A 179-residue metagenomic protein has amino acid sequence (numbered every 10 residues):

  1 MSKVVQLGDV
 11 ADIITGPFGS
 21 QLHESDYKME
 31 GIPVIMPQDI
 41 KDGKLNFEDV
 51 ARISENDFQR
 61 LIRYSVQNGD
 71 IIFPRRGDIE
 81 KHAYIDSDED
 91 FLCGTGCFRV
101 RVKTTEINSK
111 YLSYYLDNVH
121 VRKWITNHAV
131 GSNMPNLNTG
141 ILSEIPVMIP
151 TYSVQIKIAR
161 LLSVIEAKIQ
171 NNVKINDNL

Functional and structural regions predicted by a protein language model:
M1-F18, E144-N178: Non-catalytic DNA-recognition/assembly elements of restriction-modification systems
Q6-E24, Q38-I71: Sequence-specific dsDNA recognition surfaces
L22, K41-I53, I71-G94, K110 (+1 more regions): Short, ligand-facing micro-motifs at secondary-structure edges
E24-D26, P33, N118-V147: Specificity-determining recognition surfaces
P33-M36, I72-P74: Short hydrophobic-aromatic micro-motifs
M36, I62, S87-E89: Short, conserved secondary-structure segments in the cores of folded domains
I40, D88, V102-T105, H120: Short loop segments at secondary-structure junctions
F91-F98, I107-K110, V130-A159: A short glycine-rich beta-alpha junction/loop motif
